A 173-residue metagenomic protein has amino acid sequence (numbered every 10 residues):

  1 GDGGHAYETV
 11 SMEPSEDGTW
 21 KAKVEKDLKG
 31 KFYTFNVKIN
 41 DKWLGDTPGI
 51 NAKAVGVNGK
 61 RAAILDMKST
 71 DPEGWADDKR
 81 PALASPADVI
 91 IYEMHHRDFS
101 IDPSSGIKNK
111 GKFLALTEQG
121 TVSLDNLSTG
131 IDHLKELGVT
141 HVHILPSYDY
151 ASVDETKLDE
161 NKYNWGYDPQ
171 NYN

Functional and structural regions predicted by a protein language model:
G1-E8: Beta-strand-rich binding/interaction modules
A6, P14-E118: The feature marks proteins involved in alpha-glucan
F35, M94, L134, I144 (+1 more regions): Conserved, mostly hydrophobic/aromatic
F99-I101, Y150-D154: Flexible loop/turn segments at secondary-structure boundaries
S105-T121, D154-N173: Aromatic- and acidic-residue-enriched carbohydrate-binding clefts of CAZyme catalytic domains
N126-A151: Catalytic domains of carbohydrate-active enzymes, especially glycoside hydrolases
